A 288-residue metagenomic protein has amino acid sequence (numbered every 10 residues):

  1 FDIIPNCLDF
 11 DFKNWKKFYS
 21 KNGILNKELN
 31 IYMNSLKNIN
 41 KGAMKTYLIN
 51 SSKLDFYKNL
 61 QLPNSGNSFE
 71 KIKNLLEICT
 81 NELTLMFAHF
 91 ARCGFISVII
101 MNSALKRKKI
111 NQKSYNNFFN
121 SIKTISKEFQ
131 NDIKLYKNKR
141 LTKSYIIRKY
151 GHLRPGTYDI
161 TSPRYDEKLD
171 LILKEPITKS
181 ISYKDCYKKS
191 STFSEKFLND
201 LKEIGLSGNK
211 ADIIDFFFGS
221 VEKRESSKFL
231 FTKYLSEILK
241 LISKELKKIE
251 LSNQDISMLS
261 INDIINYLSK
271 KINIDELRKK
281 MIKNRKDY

Functional and structural regions predicted by a protein language model:
F1-Y288: Contiguous hydrophobic, helix-prone segments at protein termini that mediate membrane targeting/anchoring
